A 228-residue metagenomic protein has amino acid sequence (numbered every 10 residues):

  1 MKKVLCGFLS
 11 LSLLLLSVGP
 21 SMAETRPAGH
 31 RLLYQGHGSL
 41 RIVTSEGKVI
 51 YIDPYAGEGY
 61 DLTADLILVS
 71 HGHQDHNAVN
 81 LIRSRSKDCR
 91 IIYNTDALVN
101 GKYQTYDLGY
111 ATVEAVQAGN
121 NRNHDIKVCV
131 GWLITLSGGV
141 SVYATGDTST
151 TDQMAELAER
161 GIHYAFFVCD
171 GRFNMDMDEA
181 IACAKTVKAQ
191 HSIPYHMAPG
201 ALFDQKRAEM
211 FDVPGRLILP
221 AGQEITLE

Functional and structural regions predicted by a protein language model:
M1-F8: Bacterial N-terminal signal peptides that target proteins for export
F8-S17: Bacterial N-terminal signal peptides
A23-L62, L66, D96-R160, P220-E228: Core dinuclear metal-dependent hydrolase active-site scaffold
K48, S86-R90, V187-H191: A short helix->loop->beta-strand "cap" motif at the edges of active sites that frequently abuts
A56-D96: Di-metal (Zn2+ and/or Mg2+/Mn2+) metal-binding site signature of metallo-dependent hydrolases with the MBL/beta-CASP
L68, V142-A144, F166, I193: Structural motif
H76-N77, A97-N100, P199-Q205: Short, charged/polar "capping" segments at the starts of alpha-helices and the immediately preceding loops
S149-E228: Cap/insert and terminal regions of metallo-dependent hydrolase folds
